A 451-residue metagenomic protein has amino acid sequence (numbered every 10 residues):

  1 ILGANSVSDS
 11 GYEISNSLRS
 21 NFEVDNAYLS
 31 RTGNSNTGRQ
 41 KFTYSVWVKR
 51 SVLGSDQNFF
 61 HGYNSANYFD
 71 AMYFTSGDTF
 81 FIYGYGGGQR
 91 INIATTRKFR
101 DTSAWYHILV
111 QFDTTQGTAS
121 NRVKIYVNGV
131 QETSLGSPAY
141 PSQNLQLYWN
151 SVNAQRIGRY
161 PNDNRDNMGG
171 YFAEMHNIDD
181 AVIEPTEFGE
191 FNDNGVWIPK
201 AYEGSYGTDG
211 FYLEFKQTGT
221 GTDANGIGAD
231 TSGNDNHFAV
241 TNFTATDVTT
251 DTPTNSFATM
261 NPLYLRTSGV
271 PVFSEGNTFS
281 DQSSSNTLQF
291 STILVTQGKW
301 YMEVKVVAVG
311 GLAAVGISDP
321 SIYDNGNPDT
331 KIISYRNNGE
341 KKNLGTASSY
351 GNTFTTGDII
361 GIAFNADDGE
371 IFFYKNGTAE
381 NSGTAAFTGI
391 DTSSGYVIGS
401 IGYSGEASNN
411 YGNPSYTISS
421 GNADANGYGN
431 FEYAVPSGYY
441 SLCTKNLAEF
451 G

Functional and structural regions predicted by a protein language model:
I1-E23, S45-G54, A71-Q143, S348-Y350 (+1 more regions): Extracellular glycan-interaction surfaces
I1-Q40, T79, G86-Q89, S151-I157 (+1 more regions): Low-complexity, glycine/proline/serine-rich flexible segments
I1-S17, E23-D25, G117-A119, T133-Y140 (+6 more regions): Extended recognition patches within non-cytosolic domains
F22-F42, I91-R100, P161-N164, I198-E203 (+2 more regions): Short surface loop/edge beta-strand patches of beta-sandwich-type extracellular domains that form ligand-contact sites
V24-Y83, G117-A119, I183-T186, L294-Q297 (+2 more regions): Extracellular glycan-recognition modules
Y44-S51, I108-V110, I157, F172-H176 (+5 more regions): Short hydrophobic/aromatic patches on beta-strands that form ligand-binding or substrate-lining surfaces
Q146-F172, G402-E406: Extracellular glycan-interaction patches encoded by glycine-rich segments
A314-I359: Glycine-aromatic-enriched beta-strand/loop faces of beta-sandwich-type recognition domains, especially lectin-like
